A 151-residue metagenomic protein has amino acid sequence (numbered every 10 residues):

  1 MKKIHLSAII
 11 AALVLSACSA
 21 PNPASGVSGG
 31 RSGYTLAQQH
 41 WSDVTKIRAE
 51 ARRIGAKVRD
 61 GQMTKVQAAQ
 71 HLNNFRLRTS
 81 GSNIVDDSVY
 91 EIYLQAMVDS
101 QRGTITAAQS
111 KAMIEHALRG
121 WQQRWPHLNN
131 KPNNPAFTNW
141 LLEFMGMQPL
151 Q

Functional and structural regions predicted by a protein language model:
M1-A8: Bacterial N-terminal signal peptides that target proteins for export
V14-A17: C-terminal motif of bacterial Sec signal peptides marking the signal peptidase cleavage site
S19-N22: Bacterial signal peptide processing site
A24-S28, V44, H71, T138 (+1 more regions): Terminal, low-complexity, charged helical segments
S25-I54: Post-signal peptide N-terminal segment of mature Sec-exported envelope proteins
G55-L142: Mature extracellular/secreted ectodomains of secretory-pathway proteins
P149-Q151: Short, solvent-exposed mixed-charge patches
